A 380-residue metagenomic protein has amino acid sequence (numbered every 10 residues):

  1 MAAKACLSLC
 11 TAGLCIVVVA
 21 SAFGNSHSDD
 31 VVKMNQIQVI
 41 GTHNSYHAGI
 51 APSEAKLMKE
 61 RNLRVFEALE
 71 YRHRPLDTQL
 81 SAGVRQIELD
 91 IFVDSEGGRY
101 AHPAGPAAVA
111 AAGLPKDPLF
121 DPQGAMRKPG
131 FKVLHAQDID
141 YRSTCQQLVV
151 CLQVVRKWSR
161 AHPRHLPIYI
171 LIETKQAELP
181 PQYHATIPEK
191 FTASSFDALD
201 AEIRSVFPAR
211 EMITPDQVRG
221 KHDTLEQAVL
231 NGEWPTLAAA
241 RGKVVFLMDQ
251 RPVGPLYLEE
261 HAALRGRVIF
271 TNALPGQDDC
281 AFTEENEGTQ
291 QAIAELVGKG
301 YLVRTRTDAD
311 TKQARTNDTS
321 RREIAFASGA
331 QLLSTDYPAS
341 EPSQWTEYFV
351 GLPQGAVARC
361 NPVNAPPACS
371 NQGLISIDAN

Functional and structural regions predicted by a protein language model:
M1-A3: N-terminal secretory signal peptides that target proteins for export/translocation
A5-L9, N25: Terminal and domain-boundary accessory regions
S8-V18: Bacterial N-terminal signal peptides
A22-N380: Catalytic cores of phosphodiester-bond hydrolases, prominently lipid phosphodiesterases
